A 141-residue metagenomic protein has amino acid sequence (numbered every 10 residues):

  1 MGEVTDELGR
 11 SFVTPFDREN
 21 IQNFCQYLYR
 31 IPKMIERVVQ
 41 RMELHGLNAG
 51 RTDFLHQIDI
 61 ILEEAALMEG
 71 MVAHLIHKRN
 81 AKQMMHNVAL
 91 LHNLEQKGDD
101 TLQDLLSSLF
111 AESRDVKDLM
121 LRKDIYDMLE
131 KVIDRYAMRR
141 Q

Functional and structural regions predicted by a protein language model:
M1-Q141: Cytosolic, long alpha-helical scaffolding segments
